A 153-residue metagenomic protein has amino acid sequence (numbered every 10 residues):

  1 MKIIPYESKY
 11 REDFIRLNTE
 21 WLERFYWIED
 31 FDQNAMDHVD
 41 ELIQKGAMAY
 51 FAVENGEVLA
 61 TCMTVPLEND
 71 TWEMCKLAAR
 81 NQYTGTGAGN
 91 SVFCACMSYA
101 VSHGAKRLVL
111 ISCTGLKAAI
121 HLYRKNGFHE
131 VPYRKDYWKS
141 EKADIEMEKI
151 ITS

Functional and structural regions predicted by a protein language model:
M1-K2: Extreme N-terminal starter segment of soluble prokaryotic enzymes
P5-Q82, F93-A95, Y99, P132-D136 (+1 more regions): Acetyl-CoA-dependent GNAT
Y6, K106-V109, C113-N126, P132-S153: C-terminal "cap" of GNAT-fold acetyltransferases
A35, A47, G87, I120 (+1 more regions): Solvent-exposed, flexible loop/coil residues
E57, R80-C94, V101-H103, L108 (+2 more regions): Conserved glycine-rich acetyl-CoA-binding loop
